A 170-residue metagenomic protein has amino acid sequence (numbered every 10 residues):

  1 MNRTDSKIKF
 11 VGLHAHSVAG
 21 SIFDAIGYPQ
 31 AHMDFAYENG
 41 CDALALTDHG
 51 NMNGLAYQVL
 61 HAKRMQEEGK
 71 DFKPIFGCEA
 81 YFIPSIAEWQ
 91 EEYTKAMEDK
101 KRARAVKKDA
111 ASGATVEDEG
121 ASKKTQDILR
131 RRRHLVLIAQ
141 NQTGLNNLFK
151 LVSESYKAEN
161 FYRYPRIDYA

Functional and structural regions predicted by a protein language model:
M1-A170: Phosphodiester-processing cores and adjacent nucleic acid-binding clamps
